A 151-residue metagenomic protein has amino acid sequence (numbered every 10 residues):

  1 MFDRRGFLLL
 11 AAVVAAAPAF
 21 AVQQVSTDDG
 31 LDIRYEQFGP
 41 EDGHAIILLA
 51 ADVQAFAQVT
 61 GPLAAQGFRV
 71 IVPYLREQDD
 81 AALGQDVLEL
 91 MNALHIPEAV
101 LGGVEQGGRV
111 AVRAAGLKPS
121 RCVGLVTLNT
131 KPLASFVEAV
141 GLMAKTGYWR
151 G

Functional and structural regions predicted by a protein language model:
M1-A11: N-terminal secretory signal peptides and thylakoid transit peptides that target proteins across membranes
D29-Q37: A short loop-to-beta-strand scaffold at the N-terminal edge of the catalytic core in hydrolase folds
G43-A51: Short beta-strand element of the alpha/beta-hydrolase
A51-T60: The serine-hydrolase catalytic nucleophile loop
P62-D79: Conserved alpha/beta-hydrolase
A82-A99: Conserved acidic catalytic loop of the alpha/beta-hydrolase fold
P97-F136: Conserved hydrolase catalytic core segment
L128-G151: Helix-rich cap/lid subdomain of alpha/beta-hydrolase
